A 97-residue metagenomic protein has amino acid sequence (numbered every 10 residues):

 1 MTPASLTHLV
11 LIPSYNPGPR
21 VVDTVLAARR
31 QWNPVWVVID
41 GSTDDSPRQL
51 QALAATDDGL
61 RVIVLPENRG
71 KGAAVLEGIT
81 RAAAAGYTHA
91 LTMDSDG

Functional and structural regions predicted by a protein language model:
T7-L9, P34: Cell-envelope/extracellular polymer assembly enzymes that use nucleotide-activated donors
L11-S14, V38-G41, L65: Conserved sequence signature across two-component system core domains
Y15-Q31: Short, well-formed alpha-helical segments that are part of the catalytic scaffolds of diverse glycosyltransferases
P19-D23, D44-L53: Acidic helix N-cap motif at the loop->helix transition within catalytic regions of sugar-transfer enzymes
W36, P47-A85: Conserved donor nucleotide-binding strand/loop of the catalytic core
I39-R48, G97: A conserved acidic beta->alpha catalytic loop
P66-E67, S95-G97: Short acidic donor-binding/metal-coordinating loop in glycosyltransferase active sites
Y87-D96: Short beta-strand-to-loop acidic/aromatic patch adjacent to the donor-nucleotide binding site
